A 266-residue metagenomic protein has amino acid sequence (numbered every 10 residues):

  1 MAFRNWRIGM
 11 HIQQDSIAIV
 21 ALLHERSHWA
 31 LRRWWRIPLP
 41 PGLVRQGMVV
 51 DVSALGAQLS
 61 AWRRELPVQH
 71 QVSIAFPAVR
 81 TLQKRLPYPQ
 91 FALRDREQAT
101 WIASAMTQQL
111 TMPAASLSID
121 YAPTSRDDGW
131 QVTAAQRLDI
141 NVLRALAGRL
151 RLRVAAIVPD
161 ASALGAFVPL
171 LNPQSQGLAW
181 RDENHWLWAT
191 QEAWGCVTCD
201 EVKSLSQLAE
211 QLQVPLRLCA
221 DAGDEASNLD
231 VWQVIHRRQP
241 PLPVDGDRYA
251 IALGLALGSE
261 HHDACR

Functional and structural regions predicted by a protein language model:
M1-R266: Hydrophobic/aromatic-enriched cytosolic interaction surfaces used to assemble or bind macromolecules
